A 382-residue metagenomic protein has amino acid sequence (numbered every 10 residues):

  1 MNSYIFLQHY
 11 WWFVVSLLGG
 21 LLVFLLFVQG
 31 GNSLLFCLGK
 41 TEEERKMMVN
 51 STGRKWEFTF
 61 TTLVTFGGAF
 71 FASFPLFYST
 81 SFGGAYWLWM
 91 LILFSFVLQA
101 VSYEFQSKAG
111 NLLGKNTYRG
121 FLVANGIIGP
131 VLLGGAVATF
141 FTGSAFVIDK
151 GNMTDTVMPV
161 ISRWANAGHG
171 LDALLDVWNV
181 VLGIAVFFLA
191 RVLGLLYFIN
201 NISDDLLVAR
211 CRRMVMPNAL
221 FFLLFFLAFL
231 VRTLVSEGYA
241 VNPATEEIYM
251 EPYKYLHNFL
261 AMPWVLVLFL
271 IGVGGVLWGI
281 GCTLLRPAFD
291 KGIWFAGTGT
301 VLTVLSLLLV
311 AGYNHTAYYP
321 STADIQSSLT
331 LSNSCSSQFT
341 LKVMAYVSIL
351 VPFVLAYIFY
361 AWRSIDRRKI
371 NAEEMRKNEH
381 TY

Functional and structural regions predicted by a protein language model:
M1-F60, V64-G67: N-terminal signal-anchor module of multipass membrane proteins
H9-V23, G83-F96, I127, A173-L189 (+1 more regions): Alpha-helical transmembrane segments
L25-S33, G53, T61-A109, N125-M153 (+2 more regions): Transmembrane-helix bundle segments that line or gate the permeation/cavity pathway in multi-pass membrane proteins
G31-R45, F74-S79, A100-F121, F198-C211 (+2 more regions): Membrane-interfacial helix termini and the short, flexible loops that connect transmembrane helices in multi-pass
E44-V64, W89, K115-G129, V208-F222 (+3 more regions): Juxtamembrane helix-loop boundaries in multi-pass membrane proteins
A109-F289, S306: Long, contiguous internal "core" modules enriched in hydrophobic/ aromatic residues
I248-Y253, P320-T340: Short, membrane-exposed interhelical loops at transmembrane-helix boundaries
W294-L302: Central hydrophobic cores of alpha-helical transmembrane segments in multi-pass integral membrane proteins
